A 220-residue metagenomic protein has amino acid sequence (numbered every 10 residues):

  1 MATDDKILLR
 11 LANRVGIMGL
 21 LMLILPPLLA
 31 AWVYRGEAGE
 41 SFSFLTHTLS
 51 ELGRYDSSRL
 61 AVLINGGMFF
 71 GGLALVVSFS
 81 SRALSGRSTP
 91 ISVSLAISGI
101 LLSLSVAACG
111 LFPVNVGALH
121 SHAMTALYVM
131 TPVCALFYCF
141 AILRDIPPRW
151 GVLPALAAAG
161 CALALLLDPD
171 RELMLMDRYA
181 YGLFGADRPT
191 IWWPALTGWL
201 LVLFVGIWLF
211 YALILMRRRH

Functional and structural regions predicted by a protein language model:
I7-G36: N-terminal signal-anchor transmembrane alpha helix
L20, G67-V77, V129-Y138, L200-L215: Hydrophobic cores of alpha-helical transmembrane segments in multi-pass inner/ER membrane proteins, independent
L25-R35, A108-P113, G160-L175: C-terminal TM-helix exit segments that contain a strictly Trp-centered aromatic cap at the helix terminus
A31-H47: Interfacial/capping segments of alpha-helical transmembrane domains
S50-L73: Interfacial helix-start motif at the membrane-water boundary
T89-G99, P147-A155: Membrane-interfacial loop-to-transmembrane alpha-helix junctions, especially the N-terminal start
G99-R149: Membrane-proximal helix-loop-helix units in multi-pass membrane proteins
Y138-H220: Terminal transmembrane helical module of multi-pass membrane proteins
